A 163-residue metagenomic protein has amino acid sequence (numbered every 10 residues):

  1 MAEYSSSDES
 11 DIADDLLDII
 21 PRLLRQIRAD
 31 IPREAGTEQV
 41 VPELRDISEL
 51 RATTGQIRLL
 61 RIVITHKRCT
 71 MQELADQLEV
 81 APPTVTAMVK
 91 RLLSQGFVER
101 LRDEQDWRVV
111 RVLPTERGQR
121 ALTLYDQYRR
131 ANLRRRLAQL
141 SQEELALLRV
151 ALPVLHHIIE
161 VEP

Functional and structural regions predicted by a protein language model:
M1-T54: N-terminal leader segment of winged-helix/HTH proteins
S7-I19, L23, L124-P163: Terminal interaction helix/tail motif
R22, R58-I64, R120: Pre-recognition alpha-helix immediately N-terminal to the DNA-recognition helix within helix-turn-helix or winged-helix
R28, R61-T65, D126: Short, locally clustered residues in the helix-turn-helix/winged-helix DNA-binding domain
L50-R61, P83: Short alpha-helical elements of helix-turn-helix
K67-V112, E116: Canonical helix-turn-helix DNA-binding module
